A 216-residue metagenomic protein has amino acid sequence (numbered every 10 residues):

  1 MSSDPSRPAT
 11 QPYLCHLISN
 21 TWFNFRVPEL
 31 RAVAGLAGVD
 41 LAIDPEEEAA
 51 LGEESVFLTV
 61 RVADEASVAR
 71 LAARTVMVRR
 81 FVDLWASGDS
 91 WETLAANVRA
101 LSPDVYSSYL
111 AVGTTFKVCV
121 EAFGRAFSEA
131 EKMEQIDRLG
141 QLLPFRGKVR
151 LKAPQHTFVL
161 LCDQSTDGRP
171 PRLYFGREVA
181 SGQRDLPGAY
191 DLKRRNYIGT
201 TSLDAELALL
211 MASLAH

Functional and structural regions predicted by a protein language model:
S2-A153: Non-catalytic nucleic-acid substrate-recognition regions in nucleic-acid-modifying enzymes
H156-F158: A short glycine-rich, hydrophobically flanked beta-strand micro-motif that places a catalytic Asp/Glu for divalent metal
L161-S165: Short beta-strand micro-motifs enriched in acidic
D167-H216: Glycine-rich adenosyl-nucleotide cofactor-binding module
